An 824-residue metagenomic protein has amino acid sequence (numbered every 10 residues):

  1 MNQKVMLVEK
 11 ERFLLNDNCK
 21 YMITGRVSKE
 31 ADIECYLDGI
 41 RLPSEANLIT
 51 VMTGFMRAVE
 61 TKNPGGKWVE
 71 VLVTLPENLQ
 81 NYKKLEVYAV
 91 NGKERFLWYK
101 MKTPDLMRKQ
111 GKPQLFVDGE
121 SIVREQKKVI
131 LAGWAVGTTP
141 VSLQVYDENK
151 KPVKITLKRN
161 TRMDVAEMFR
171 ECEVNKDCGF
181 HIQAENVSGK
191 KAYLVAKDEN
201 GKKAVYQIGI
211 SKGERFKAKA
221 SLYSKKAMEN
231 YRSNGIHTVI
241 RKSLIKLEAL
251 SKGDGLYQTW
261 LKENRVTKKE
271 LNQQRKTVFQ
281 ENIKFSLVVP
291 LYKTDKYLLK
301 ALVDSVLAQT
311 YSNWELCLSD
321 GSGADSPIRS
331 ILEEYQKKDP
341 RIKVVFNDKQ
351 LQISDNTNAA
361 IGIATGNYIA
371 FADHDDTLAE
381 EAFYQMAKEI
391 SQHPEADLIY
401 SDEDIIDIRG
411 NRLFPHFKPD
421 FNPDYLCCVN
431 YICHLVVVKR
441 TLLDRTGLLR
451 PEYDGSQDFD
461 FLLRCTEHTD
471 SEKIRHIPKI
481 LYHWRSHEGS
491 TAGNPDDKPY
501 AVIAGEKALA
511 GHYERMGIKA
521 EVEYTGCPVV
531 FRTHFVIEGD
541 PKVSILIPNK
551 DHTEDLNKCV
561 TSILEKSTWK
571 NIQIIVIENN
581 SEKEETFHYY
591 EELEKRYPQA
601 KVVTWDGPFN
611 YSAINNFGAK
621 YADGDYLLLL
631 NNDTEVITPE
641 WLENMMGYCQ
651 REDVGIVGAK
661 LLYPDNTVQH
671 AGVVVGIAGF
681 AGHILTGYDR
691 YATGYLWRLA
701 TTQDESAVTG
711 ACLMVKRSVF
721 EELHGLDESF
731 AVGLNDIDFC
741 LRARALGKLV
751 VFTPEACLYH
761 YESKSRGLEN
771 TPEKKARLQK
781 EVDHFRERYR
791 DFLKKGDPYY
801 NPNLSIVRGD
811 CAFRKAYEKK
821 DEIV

Functional and structural regions predicted by a protein language model:
M1-T238, V278-N282, K300, V529: Basic, ligand-binding patches in group-transfer machinery, especially extracytoplasmic/periplasmic segments
N230-S305, A510-E565: N-proximal low-complexity "stem/linker" segments adjacent to membrane-targeting elements
V303-N313, Q392, T561-N571: Short, acidic, metal-binding catalytic loop of nucleotide-sugar glycosyltransferases
D320-S330, K349-Q350, D373, E578-Y589 (+1 more regions): A conserved acidic beta->alpha catalytic loop
N347-A364, W605-A622: Glycine-rich, basic loop-to-helix element that forms the pyrophosphate-binding segment of sugar-nucleotide handling
I369, L627: Short aromatic/hydrophobic "clamp" motif used to bind/position activated sugar donors
E381-L413, H487, T634-F680: Conserved donor NDP-sugar-binding/catalytic core segment of glycosyltransferases
L442, E452-I480, L509, W641-M645 (+2 more regions): A short, conserved alpha-helix in the catalytic core of glycosyltransferases
